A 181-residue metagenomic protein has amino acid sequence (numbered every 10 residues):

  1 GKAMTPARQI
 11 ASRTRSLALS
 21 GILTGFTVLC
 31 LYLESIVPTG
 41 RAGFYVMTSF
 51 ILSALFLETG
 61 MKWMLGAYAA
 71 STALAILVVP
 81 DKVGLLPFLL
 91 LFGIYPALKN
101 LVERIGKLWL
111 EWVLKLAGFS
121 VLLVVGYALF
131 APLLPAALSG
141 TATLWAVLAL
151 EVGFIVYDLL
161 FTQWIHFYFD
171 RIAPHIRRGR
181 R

Functional and structural regions predicted by a protein language model:
T5-L55, K62-W63: Hydrophobic transmembrane alpha-helices
L17-I22, G43, L65-A69, L85-L86 (+3 more regions): Hydrophobic alpha-helical transmembrane segments
S20, L89-A128: Short helix-perturbing small/polar motifs within transmembrane alpha-helices
Y32-R41, T72-L101: Interfacial aromatic-anchored transmembrane helix boundaries in multi-pass membrane proteins
T48, A67-A75, L91-F92, L114-F119: Transmembrane alpha-helical core residues of multi-pass small-molecule transporters, especially secondary transporters
L52-F56, I76, A117-V125: Small-residue-rich segments of transmembrane alpha-helices in multi-pass membrane proteins, especially helix faces
L55-A67, E103-W109: Membrane-helix interface "capping/anchor" motifs
L110-R181: Membrane-embedded alpha-helical hairpins and interfacial helices in multi-pass inner-membrane proteins
